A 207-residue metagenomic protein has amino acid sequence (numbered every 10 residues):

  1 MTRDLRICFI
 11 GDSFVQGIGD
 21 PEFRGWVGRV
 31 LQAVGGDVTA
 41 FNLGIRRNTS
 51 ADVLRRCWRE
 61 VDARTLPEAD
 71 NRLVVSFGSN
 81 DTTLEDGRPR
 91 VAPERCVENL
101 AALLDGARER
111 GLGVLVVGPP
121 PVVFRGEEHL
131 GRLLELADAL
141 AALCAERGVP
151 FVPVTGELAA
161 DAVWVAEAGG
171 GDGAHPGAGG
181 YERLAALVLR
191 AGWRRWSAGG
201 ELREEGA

Functional and structural regions predicted by a protein language model:
M1-D52, R56-A69: Serine-esterase "nucleophile elbow" of acetyl-processing enzymes
T2-D4, G36, R55-A207: Alpha-helical cap/lid subdomain in secreted, periplasmic, or secretory-pathway luminal O-acyl-processing enzymes
